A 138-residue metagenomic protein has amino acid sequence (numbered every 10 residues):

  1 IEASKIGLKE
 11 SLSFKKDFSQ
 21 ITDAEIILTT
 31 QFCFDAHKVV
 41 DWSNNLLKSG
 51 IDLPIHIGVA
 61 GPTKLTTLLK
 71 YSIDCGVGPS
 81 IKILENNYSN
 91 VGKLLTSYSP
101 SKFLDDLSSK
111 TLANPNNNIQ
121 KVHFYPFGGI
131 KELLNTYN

Functional and structural regions predicted by a protein language model:
I1-D17, K48-L112, G128: Active-site pocket-lining/capping segments in soluble small-molecule metabolic enzymes
A3-I6, F32-L47, G129-L133: Active-site-adjacent beta->alpha loops and helix N-cap segments on the catalytic face of soluble alpha/beta enzymes
F14-T29: Conserved thiamine diphosphate
D23-I26, I51-I55, N118-Q120: Short, well-ordered coil/turn segments that N-cap beta-strands
A24, S80-L84, T136: Generic hydrophobic, helix-prone segments enriched in Leu/Val/Ile
I26-D35, G58, H123-Y125: Catalytic beta/alpha-barrel core
W42-H56, N135-N138: Alpha-helix-loop-beta-strand connector modules within alpha/beta enzyme cores
P115-N117, K121-N138: C-terminal/domain-terminus segments
